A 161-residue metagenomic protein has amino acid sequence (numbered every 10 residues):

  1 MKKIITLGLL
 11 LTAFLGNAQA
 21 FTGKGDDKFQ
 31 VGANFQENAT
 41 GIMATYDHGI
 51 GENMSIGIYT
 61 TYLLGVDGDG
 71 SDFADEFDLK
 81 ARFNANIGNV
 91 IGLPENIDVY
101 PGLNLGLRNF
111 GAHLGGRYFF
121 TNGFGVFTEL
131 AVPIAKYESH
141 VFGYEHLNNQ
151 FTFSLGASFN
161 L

Functional and structural regions predicted by a protein language model:
M1-G25: Bacterial Sec-dependent N-terminal signal peptides
G16-I56, N160: Short glycine/proline- and aromatic-enriched beta-strand/turn motifs that initiate or cap beta-hairpins
Q19-D26, E52-N53, G88-V99, N122-G123: Short loop/turn motifs that connect adjacent beta-strands in outer-membrane beta-barrel proteins
A20-F29, I58-F77, I97, K136-L147: Flexible, solvent-exposed loop segments that connect beta-strands
F29-A33, I58-T60, A81-F83, P101-L103 (+3 more regions): Membrane-embedded beta-strand positions of outer-membrane beta-barrel proteins
V31-M43, V66-D75, G102-H113, V141-Q150: Solvent-exposed loop/turn segments connecting transmembrane beta-strands in outer-membrane beta-barrel proteins
A33-E37, T60-V66, A85-N89, L105-N109 (+2 more regions): Transmembrane beta-strands of outer-membrane beta-barrel pores
L79-A85, N148-L161: Outer-membrane beta-barrel "beta-signal"
